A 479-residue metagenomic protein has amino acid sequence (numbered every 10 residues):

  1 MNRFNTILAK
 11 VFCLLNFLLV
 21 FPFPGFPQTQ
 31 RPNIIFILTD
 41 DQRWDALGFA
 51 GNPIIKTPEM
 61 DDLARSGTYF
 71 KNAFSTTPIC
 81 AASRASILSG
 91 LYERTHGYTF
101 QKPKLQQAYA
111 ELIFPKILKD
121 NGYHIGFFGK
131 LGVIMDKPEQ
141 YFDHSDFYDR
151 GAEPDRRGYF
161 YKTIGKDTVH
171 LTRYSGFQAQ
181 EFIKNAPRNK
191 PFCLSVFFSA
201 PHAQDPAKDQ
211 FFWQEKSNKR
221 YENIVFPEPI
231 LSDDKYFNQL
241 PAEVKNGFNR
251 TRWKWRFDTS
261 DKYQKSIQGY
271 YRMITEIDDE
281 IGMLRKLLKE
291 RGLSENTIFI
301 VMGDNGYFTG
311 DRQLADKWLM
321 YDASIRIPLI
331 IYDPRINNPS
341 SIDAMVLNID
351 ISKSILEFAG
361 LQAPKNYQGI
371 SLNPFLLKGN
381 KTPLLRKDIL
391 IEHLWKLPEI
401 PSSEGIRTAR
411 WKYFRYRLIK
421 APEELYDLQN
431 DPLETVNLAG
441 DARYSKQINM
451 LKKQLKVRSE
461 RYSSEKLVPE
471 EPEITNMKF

Functional and structural regions predicted by a protein language model:
M1-Q30: Bacterial Sec-dependent N-terminal signal peptides
R3, F26-R417, A421-E423, P432-K453 (+2 more regions): Formylglycine-dependent sulfatase
Q429: Residues forming the ATP-binding cleft of Hanks-type serine/threonine protein kinase domains
